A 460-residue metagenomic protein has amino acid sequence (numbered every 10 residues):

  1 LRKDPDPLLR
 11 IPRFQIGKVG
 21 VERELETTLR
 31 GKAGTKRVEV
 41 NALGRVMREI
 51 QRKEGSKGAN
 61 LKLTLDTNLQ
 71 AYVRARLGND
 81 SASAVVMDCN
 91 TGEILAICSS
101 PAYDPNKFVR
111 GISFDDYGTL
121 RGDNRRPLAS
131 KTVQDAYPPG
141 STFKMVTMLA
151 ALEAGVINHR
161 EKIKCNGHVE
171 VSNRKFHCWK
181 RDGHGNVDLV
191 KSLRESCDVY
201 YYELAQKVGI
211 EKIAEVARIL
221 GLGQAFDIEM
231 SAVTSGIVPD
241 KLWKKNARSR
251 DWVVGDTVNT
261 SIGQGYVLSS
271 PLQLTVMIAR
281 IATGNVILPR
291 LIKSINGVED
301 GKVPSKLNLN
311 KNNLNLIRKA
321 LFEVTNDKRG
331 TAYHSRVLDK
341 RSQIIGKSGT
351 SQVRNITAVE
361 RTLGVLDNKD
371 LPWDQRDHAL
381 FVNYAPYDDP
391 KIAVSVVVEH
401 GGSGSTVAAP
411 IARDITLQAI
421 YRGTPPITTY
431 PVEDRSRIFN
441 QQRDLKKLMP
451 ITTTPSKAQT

Functional and structural regions predicted by a protein language model:
L1-S83, C98-K131, A136, P304 (+2 more regions): Extracytoplasmic/periplasmic proteins that interact with beta-lactams or build/remodel peptidoglycan
V40-R52, N90-T142, V146-V396, R443-T460: Beta-lactam-recognizing serine transpeptidase/beta-lactamase-like catalytic domain environment
A59, L63, D198, G402: Active-site oxyanion-binding pockets that recognize sulfate/phosphate
L65-L69, G167, I292, V396-V398 (+1 more regions): A mature extracytoplasmic/lumenal domain signature
A84-C89: Short hydrophobic alpha-helical segments used for membrane anchoring or interfacial signaling
D388, G402-P426: C-terminal, active-site-flanking charged/polar segments
